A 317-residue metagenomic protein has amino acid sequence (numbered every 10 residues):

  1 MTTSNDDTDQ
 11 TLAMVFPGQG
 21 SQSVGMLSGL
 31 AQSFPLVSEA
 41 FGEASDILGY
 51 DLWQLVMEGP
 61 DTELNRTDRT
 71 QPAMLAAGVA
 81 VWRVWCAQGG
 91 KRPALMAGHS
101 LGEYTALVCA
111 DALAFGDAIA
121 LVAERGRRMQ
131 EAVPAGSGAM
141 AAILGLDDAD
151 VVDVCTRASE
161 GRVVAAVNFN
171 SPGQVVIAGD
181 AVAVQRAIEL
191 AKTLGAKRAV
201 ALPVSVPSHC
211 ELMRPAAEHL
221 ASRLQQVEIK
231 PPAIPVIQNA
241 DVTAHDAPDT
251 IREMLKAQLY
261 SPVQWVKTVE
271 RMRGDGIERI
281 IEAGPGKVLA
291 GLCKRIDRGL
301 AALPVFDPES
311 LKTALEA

Functional and structural regions predicted by a protein language model:
T2-V151, L202-P203, R279-T313: FabD-like malonyl-/acyl-CoA
Q19-S21, L48-Y50, A110-S261: Alpha/beta catalytic cores of group-transfer enzymes, especially the acyltransferase/condensing modules of polyketide
C86, K192, R273-G276: Non-catalytic positions within long, well-ordered alpha-helices that form the structural scaffold/packing of enzyme
S100, E228, G276: Conserved functional loop/turn residues at catalytic and ligand-binding sites
S261-I277: A short, acidic, amphipathic alpha-helical segment used as a generic capping/interface helix at domain edges
